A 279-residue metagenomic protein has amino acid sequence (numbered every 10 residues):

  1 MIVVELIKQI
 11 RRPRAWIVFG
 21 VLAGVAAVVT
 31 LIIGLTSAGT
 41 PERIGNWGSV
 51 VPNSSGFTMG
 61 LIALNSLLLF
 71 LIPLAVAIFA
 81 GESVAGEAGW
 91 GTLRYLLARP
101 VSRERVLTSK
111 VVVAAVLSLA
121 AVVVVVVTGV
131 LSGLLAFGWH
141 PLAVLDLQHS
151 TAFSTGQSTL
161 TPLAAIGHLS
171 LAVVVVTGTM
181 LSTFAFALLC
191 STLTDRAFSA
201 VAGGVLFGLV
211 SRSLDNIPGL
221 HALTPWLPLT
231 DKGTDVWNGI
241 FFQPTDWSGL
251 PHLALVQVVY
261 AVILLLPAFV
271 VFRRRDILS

Functional and structural regions predicted by a protein language model:
M1-A23: Aromatic- and glycine-rich beta-strand/loop motifs that create alpha-glucan
L22-A26, A114, V205-L209, A261-V262: Residue-level recognition of pore/gate-forming positions within transmembrane alpha-helices of multi-pass
A23, A27-E82, T108-F184, L188 (+1 more regions): Secretory targeting signals
V28-A38, A165-G167, T194-D231: Transmembrane helix segments
A77-Y95, R103, V111: Transmembrane helix boundary and interhelical loop/hinge segments in multi-pass membrane proteins
E104-T108, F272: Alpha-helix N-cap/helix-start motif at helix boundaries, enriched for small hydrophobics
F186-L193, V256-S279: Junction motif at the cytosolic side of a transmembrane helix
